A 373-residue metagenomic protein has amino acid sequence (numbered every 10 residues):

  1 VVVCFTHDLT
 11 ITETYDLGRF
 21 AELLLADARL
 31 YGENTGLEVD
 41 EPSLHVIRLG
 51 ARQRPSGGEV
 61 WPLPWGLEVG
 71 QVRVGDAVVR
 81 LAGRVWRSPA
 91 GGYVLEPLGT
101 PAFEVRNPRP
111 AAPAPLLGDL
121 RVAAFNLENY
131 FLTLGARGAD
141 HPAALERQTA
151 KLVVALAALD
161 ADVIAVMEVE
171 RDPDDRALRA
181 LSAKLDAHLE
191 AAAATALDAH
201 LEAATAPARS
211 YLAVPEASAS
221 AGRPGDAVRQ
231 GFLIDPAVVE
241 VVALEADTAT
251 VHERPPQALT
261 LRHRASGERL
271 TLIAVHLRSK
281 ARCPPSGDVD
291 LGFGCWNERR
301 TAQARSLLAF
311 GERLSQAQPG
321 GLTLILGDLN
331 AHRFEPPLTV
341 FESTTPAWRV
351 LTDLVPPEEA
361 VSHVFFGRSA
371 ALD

Functional and structural regions predicted by a protein language model:
V1-G135, A143-V153, A249, E253-P255 (+1 more regions): Extended non-catalytic accessory segments flanking core domains
V3-F5, V94, R121-A124, D162-E168 (+9 more regions): Structural recognition of the beta-strand scaffold that forms the well-ordered cores of secreted hydrolase catalytic
T6-Y31, P337-V361, F365-D373: Acidic, glycine-rich loop-and-strand cores that form catalytic or ligand-binding grooves in diverse globular domains
T10, L127-L132, V169-P173, A217-R223 (+6 more regions): Solvent-exposed loop/turn segments at secondary-structure junctions within structured extracellular/periplasmic domains
T35-L37, S210-I234, R349-D373: Active site of divalent-metal-dependent phosphoester/diester hydrolases
P42, G91-R229, P285-A309, G320-L322: N-terminal, active-site-proximal structural segment of metallo-dependent hydrolase catalytic domains
P115-V122, A237-E240, E253-D290: Beta-strand-turn-beta hairpins that frame and shape the catalytic cleft of phosphate-ester-processing enzymes
S315-V340: Metal-dependent active-site segment of extracytoplasmic phospho-/sulfohydrolases and closely related
